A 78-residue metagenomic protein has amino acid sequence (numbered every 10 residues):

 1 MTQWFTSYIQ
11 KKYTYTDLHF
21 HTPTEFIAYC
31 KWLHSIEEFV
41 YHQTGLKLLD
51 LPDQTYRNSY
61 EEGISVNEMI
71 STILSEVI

Functional and structural regions predicted by a protein language model:
T2-I78: C-terminal alpha-helical interaction appendages
